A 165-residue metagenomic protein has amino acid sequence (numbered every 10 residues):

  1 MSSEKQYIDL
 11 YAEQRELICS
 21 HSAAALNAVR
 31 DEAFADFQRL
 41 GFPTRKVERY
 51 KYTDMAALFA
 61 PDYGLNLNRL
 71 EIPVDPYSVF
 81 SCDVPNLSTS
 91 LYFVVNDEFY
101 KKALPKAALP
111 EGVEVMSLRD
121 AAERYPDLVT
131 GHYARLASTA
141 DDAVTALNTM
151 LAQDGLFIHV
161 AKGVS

Functional and structural regions predicted by a protein language model:
M1-S165: Glycine-rich and polybasic anion-binding loops at the starts of cofactor/ligand-binding domains
